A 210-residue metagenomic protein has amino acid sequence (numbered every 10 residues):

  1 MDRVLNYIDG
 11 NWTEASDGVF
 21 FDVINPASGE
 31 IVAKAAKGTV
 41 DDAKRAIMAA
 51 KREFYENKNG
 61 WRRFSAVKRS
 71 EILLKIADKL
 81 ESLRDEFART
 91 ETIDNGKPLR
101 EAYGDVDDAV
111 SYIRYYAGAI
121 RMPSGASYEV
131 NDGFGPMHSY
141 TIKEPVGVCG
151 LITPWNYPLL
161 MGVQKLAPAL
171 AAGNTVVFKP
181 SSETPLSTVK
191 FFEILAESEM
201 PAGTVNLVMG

Functional and structural regions predicted by a protein language model:
M1-A35, E71-K75, D107, P123-I152: Terminal low-complexity tails and localization/encapsulation signals of metabolic enzymes
Y7, D22-N25, I31-R45, E199-T204 (+1 more regions): Histidine- and aromatic-rich ligand-binding microenvironments
S16, A43, R84, A102 (+2 more regions): Alpha-helix N-cap/helix-start motif
P26-S28, K51-R52, L166-A169: Short connector loops/turns at beta-strand edges and beta->alpha or beta->beta junctions
V32-P123: Glycine-rich loop-to-alpha-helix module at the N-terminal edge of alpha/beta enzyme cores
G125-G210: Rossmann-like NAD(P) dinucleotide-binding subdomain of oxidoreductase/dehydrogenase enzymes
